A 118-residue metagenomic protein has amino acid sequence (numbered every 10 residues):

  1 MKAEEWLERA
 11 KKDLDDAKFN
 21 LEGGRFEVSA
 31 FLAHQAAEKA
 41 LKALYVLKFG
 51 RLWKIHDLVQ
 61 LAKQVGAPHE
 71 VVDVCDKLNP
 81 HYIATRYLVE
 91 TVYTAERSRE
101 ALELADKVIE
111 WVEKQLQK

Functional and structural regions predicted by a protein language model:
M1-K118: Terminal alpha-helical segments
